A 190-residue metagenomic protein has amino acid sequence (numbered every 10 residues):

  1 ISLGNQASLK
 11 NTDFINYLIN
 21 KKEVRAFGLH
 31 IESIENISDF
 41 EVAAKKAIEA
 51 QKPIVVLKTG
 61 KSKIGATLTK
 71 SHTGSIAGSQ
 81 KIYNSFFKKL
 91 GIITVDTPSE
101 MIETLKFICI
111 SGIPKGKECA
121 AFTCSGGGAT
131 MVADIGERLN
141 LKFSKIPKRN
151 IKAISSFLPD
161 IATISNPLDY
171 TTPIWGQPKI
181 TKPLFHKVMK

Functional and structural regions predicted by a protein language model:
I1-K190: Catalytic-core regions of core metabolic enzymes, especially those transforming organic acids/acyl-group intermediates
